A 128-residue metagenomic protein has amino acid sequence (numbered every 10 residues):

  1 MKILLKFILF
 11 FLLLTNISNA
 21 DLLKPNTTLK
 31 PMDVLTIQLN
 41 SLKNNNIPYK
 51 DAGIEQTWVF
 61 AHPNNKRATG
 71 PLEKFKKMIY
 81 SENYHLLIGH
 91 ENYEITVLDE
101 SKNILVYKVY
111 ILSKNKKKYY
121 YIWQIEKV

Functional and structural regions predicted by a protein language model:
K2-F10: Sec-dependent signal peptide recognition, specifically the positively charged N-region followed immediately by
F11-S18: Hydrophobic h-region of N-terminal signal peptides that target proteins for export in Gram-negative bacteria
S18-P25: Boundary at the C-terminal end of the N-terminal hydrophobic targeting segment
T27-M32, L112: Charged, low-complexity intrinsically disordered segments
K30-N46, F60: Short, aromatic-enriched amphipathic alpha-helices that serve as compact interaction elements
P48-E100: Short solvent-exposed beta->alpha transition segments
V97-V128: Exposed beta-sheet edge and beta->alpha loop/turn motif
